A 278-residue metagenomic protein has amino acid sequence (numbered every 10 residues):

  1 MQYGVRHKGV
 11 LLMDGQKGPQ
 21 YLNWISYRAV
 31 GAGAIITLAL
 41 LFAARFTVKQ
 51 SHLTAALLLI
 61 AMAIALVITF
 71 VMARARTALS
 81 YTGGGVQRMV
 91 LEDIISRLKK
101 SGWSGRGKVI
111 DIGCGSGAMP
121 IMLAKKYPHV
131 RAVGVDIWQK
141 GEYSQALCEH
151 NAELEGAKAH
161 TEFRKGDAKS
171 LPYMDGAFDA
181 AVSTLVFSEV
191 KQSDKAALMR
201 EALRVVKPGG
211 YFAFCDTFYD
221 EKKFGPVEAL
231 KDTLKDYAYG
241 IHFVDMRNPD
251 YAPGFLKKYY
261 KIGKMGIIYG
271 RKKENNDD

Functional and structural regions predicted by a protein language model:
Y27, I68-D93: Class I SAM-dependent methyltransferase Rossmann-like catalytic core, especially the SAM/SAH-binding loop
G105-G115: Conserved class I S-adenosyl-L-methionine
I110, K125-E162, G166-D167: Class I SAM-dependent methyltransferase SAM/SAH-binding core
S116-P128: Conserved SAM-binding loop of SAM-dependent methyltransferases across substrates and taxa, primarily the Class I
K169-A181: A short acidic, Gly/Pro-enriched loop at the edge of an enzyme's catalytic core that lines a small-molecule cofactor
A196-P208: A short glycine-rich, Lys/Arg-flanked "PGG" loop and its adjoining helix->strand segment in the class I
G209-D216: Conserved beta-strand signature within the Rossmann-like core of class I S-adenosyl-L-methionine
D250-D278: Core SAM-dependent methyltransferase catalytic element
